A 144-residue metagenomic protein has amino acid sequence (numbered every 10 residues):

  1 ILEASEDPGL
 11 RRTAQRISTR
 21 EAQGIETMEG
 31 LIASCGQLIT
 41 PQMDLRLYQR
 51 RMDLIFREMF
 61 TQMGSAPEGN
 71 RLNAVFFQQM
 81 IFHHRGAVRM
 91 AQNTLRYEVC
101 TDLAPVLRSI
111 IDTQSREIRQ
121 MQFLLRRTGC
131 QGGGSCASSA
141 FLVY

Functional and structural regions predicted by a protein language model:
I1-Y144: All-alpha RGS (Regulator of G-protein Signaling) helical domain and cognate RGS-like helical scaffolds
